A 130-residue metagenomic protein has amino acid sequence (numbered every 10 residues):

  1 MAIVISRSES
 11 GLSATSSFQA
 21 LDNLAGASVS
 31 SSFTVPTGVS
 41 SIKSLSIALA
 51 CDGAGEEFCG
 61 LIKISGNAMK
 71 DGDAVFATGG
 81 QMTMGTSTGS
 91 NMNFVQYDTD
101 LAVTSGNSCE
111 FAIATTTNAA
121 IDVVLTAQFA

Functional and structural regions predicted by a protein language model:
M1-K63, A114-A130: Beta-sheet-rich sandwich/jelly-roll-like modules and their strand-loop junctions
E56-A130: Aromatic- and Gly/Pro-enriched, solvent-exposed loop/edge beta-strand patches characteristic of beta-rich domains
